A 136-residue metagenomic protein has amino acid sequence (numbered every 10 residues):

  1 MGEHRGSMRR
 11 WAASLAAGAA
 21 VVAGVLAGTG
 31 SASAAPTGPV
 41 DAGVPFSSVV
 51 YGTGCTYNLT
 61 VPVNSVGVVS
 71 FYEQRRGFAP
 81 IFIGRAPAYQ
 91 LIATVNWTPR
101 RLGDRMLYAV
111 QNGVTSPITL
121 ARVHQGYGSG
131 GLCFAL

Functional and structural regions predicted by a protein language model:
M1-A19: N-terminal export and membrane-targeting signals
E3-G6, V22-V44: C-terminal region of N-terminal signal peptides and the immediate post-cleavage residues of exported proteins
W11, G30-A32, L107: N-terminal cationic amphipathic segment used for targeting or macromolecule association
A35-L136: Post-signal peptide N-terminal regions of Sec-secreted extracellular proteins
